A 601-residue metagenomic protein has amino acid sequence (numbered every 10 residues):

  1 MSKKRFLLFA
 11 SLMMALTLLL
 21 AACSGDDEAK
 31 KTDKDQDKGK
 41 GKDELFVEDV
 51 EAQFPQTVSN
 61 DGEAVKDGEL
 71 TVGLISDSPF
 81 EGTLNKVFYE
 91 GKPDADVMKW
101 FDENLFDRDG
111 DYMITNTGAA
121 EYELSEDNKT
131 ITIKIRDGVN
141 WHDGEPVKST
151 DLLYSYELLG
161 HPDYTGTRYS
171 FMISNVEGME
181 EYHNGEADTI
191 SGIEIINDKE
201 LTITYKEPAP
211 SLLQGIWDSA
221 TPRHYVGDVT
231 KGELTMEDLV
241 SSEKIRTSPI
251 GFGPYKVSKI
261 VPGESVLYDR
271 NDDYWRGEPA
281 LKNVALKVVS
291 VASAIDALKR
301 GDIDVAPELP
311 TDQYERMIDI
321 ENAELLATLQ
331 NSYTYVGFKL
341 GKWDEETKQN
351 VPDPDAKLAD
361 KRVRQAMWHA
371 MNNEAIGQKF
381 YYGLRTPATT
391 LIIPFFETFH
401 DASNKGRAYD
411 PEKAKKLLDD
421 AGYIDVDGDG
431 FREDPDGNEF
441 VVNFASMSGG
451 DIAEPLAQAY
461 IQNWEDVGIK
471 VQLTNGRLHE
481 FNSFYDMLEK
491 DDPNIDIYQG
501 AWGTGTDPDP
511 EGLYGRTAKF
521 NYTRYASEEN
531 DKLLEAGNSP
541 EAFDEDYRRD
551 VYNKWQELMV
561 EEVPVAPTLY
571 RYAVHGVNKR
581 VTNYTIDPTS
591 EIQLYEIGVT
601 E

Functional and structural regions predicted by a protein language model:
L7, D272, Y333-T334, A366-H400 (+3 more regions): Detector for C-terminal structural segments
F54-Q56, T71-E126: N-terminal lobe/hinge region of extracytoplasmic solute-binding protein
T71, K148-S155, E200-T204, P254 (+5 more regions): Alpha-helical secondary-structure segments
V72, D77, P262, E397 (+2 more regions): Ligand/substrate-recognition segments at binding pockets and active sites
A120-R168, T202, A297, A356-L358: Aromatic- and charge-enriched surface segment that lines or borders ligand/interaction sites
S170-G232: Surface-exposed binding/hinge segments that line and control ligand-binding clefts or catalytic entry sites
I216-R276, N283, R300, P411-E412: Gly/Pro-rich hinge or "lid" segments in bacterial periplasmic/extracellular proteins
V240-R246, R270-M317, K470: Ligand-site clamp/hinge motif
